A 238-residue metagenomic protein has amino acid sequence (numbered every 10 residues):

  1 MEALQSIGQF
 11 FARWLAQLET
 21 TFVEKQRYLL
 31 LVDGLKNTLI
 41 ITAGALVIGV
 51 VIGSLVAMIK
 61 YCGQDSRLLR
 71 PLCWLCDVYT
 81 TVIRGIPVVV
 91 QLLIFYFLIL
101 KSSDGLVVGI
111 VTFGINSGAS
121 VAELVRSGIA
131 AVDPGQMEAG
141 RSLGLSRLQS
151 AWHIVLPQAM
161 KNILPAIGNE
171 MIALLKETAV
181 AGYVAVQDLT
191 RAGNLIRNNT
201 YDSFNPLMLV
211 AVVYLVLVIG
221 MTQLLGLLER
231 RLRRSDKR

Functional and structural regions predicted by a protein language model:
M1-R238: Transmembrane alpha-helices and adjacent helix-loop boundaries
